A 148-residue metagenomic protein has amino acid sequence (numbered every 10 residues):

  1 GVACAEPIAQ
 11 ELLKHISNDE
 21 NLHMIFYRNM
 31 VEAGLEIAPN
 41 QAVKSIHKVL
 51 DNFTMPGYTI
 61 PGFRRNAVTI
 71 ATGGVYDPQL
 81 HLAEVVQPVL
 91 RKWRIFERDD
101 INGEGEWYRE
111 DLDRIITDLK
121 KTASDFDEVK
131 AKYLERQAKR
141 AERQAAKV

Functional and structural regions predicted by a protein language model:
G1-V148: Non-heme di-metal
